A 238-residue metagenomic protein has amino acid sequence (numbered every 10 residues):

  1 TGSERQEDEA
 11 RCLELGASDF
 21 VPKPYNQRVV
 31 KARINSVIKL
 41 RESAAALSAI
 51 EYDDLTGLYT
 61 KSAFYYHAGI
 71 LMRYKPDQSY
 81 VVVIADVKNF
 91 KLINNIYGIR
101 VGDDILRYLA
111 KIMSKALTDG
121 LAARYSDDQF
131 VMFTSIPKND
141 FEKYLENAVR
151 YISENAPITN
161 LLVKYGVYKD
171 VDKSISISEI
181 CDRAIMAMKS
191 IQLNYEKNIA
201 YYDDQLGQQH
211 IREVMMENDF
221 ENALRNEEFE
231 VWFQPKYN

Functional and structural regions predicted by a protein language model:
S3-E7, I136-P137: Conserved phosphotransfer active-site motifs of two-component signaling proteins, especially the receiver
E7-D54, K61-M72: Signal-transducing coiled-coil linker helices
A32, Y66, Y108-K111, N147-R150 (+4 more regions): Generic recognition of well-ordered alpha-helical segments within structured catalytic/regulatory domains
E51-Y52, G57-V81, K88-K115, A123-M132 (+3 more regions): Conserved long alpha-helical elements within nucleotide-processing catalytic cores of c-di-GMP signaling and class III
H67, R212-N238: Active-site core of bacterial EAL-family cyclic-dinucleotide phosphodiesterase domains
V82, R107-D172, S176: GGDEF/GGEEF active-site signature
K164-N194, A200-M215, D219, A223: Cyclic nucleotide signaling catalytic output domains
